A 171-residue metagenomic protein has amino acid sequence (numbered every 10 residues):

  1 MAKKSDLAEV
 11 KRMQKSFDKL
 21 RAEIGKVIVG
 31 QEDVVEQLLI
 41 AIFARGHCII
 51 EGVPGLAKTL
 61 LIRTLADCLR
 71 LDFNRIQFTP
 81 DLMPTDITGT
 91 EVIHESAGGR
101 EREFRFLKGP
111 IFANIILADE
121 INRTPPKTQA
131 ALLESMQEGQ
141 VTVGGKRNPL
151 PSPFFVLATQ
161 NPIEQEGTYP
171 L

Functional and structural regions predicted by a protein language model:
E9, S16, L20, Q31-V34 (+10 more regions): Helical mechanochemical/support elements of P-loop NTPase systems and associated helical scaffolds
V10-L56: Pre-Walker A (pre-P-loop) alpha-helix and adjacent loop at the N terminus of AAA/AAA+ ATPase modules, a conserved
Q37-I40, E95-L117: Conserved alpha-helical scaffold flanking the Walker A/P-loop in AAA+ ATPase domains
I42-P80: Walker A/P-loop
G52, D119-E120, A131: Walker B catalytic acidic pair
V53, I87, T159: P-loop (Walker A) phosphate-binding loop of NTP-binding proteins
L82-E101: Conserved NTP-binding/hydrolysis module of P-loop NTPases
H94-G99, E120-T128, M136-L171: Canonical AAA+ ATPase core
